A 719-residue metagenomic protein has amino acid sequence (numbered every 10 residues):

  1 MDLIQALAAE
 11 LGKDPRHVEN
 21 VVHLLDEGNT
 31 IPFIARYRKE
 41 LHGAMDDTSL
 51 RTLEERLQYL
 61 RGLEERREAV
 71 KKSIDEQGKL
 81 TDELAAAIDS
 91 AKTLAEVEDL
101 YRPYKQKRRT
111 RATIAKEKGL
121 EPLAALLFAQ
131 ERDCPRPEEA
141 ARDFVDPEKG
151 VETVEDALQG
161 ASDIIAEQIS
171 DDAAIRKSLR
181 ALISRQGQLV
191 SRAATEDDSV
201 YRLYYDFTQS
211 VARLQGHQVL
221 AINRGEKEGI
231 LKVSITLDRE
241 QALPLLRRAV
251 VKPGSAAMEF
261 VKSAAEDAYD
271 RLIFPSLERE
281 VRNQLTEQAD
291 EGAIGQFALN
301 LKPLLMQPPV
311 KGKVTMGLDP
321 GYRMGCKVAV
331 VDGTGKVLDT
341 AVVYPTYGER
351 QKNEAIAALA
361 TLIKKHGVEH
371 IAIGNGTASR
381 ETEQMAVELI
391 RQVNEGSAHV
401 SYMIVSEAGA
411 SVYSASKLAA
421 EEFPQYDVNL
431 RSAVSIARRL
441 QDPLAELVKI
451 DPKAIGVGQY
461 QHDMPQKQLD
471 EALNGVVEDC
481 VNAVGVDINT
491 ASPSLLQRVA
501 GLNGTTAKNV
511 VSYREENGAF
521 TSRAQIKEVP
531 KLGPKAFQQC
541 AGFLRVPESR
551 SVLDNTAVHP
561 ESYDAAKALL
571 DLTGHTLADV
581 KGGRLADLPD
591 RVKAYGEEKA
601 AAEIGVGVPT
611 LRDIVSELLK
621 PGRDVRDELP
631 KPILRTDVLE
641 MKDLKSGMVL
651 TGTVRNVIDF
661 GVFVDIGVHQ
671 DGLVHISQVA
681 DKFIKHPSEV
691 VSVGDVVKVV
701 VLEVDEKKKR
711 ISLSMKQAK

Functional and structural regions predicted by a protein language model:
M1-E19, D26: Generic start-of-chain signal for non-secretory N-termini
L3, E55, R61-K79, D89 (+6 more regions): Long, highly charged, low-complexity intrinsically disordered interaction regions that mediate electrostatic DNA/RNA
H23-D26, P103, I114-E117, A221-G225 (+15 more regions): Replace "in large, NTP-powered and nucleic-acid-processing enzymes" with "in large, NTP-powered factors and other
Y37-K39, F128, D238, P320 (+11 more regions): Short, ordered loop/turn segments at secondary-structure junctions
S49-T52, Y59, L63-G317, G321-Y426 (+1 more regions): Duplex nucleic acid-engaging cores and interfaces of nucleic-acid transaction enzymes
S73, A87, E98-Y101, G225-D238 (+4 more regions): Structured, non-catalytic alpha/beta "coupling" segments that mediate domain-domain communication and provide generic
R180-Q188, L318-Y322, G376-A378, I404-V412 (+5 more regions): A glycine-rich phosphate-binding loop feature that marks nucleotide/adenosyl-phosphate handling sites
V546-R550, D554-K719: Single-stranded RNA-binding regions, centering on S1/OB-family and related RNA-binding modules
